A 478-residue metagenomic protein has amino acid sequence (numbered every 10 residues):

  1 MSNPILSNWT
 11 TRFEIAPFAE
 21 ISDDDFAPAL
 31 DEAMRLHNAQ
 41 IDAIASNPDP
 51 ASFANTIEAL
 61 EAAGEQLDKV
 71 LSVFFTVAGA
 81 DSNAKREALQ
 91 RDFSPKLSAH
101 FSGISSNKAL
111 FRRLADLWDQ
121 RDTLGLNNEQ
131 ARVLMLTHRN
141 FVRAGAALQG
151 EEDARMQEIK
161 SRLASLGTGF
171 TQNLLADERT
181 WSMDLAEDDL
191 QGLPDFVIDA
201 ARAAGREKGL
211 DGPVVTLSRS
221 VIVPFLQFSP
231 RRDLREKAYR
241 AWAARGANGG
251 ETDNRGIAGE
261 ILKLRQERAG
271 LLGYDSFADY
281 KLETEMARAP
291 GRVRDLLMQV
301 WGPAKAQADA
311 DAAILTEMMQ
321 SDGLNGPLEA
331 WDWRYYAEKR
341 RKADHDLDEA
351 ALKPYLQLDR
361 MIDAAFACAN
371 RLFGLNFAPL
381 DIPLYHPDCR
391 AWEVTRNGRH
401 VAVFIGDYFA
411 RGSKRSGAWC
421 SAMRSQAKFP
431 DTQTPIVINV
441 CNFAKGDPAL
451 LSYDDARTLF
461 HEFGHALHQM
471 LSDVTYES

Functional and structural regions predicted by a protein language model:
M1-P194, D199: N-terminal helix-rich structural modules
T10-D25, F74-F93, D116-E158, T216-G256 (+3 more regions): Short His/Asp/Glu-rich catalytic/ion-coordination signatures at enzyme active sites or charged loops
L30-N38, G64-D68, A308, A312 (+3 more regions): Hydrophobic faces of stable alpha-helices that mediate helix-helix packing
E129, V133, R162-S165, Q172 (+4 more regions): Active-site-proximal, well-structured secondary-structure segments within enzyme catalytic domains
T252, R288, L356, L380 (+3 more regions): Alpha-helix capping and helix-loop boundary segments enriched in small/acidic/polar residues
Q266, G273, P448-M470: Active-site recognition of the HExxH zinc-binding catalytic motif
S425, S472-S478: Acidic/histidine-rich catalytic neighborhood
I436-A444, P448-A449, T458: Polar, glycine-rich mid-to-C-terminal structural blocks that act as macromolecule-binding/assembly scaffolds
